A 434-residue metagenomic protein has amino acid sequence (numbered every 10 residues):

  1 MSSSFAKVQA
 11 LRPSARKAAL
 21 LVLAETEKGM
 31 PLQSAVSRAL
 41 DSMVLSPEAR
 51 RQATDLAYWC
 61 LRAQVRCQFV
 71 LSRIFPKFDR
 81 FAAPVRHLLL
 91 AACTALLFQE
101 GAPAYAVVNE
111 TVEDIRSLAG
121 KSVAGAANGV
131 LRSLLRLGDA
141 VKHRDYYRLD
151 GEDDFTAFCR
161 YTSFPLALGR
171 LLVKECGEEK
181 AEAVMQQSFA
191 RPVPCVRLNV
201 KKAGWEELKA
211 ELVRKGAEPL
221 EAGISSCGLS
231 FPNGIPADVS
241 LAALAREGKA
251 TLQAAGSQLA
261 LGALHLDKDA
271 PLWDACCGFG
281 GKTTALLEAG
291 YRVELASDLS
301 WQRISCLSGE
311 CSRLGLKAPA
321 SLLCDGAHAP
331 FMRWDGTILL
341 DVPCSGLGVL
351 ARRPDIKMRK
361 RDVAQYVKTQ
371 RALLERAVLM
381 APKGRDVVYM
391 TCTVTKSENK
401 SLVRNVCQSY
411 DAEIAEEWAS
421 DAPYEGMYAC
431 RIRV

Functional and structural regions predicted by a protein language model:
M1-V434: S-adenosylmethionine
